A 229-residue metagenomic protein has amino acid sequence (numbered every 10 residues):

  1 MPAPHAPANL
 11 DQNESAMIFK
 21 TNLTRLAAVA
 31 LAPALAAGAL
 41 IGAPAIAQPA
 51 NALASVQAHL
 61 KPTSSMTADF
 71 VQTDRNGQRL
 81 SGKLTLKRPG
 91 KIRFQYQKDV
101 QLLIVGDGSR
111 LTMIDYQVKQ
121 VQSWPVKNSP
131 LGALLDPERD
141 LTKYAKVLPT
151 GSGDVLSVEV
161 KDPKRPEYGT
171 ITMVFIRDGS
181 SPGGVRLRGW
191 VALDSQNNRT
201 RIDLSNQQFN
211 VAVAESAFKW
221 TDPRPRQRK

Functional and structural regions predicted by a protein language model:
P2-A16: Short, Lys/Arg-enriched N-terminal segments with co-localized hydrophobic residues within the first ~10-30 amino acids
I18-P33: Bacterial N-terminal signal peptides that target proteins for export
I41-A47: Sec/Tat signal peptide C-region and signal peptidase I cleavage site
A47-H59: Extreme N-terminal tail/first-helix region
A58-G77: A short, Trp-centered hydrophobic/proline-enriched beta-strand micro-motif
T63-S65, R79-S81, K87-P89, D99 (+5 more regions): Extracytoplasmic
K83-L135, T200: An acidic-aromatic
T142-Y144, P149-K229: Gly/Pro-enriched, hydrophobic low-complexity segments that function as extracytoplasmic propeptides/linkers
